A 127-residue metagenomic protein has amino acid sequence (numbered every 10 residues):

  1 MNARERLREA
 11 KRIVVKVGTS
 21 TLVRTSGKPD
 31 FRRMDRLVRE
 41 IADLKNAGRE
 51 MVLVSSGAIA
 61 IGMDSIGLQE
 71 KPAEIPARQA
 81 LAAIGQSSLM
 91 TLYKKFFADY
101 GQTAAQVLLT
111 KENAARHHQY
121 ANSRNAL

Functional and structural regions predicted by a protein language model:
M1-L127: Nucleotide/pyrophosphate-binding catalytic subdomain
